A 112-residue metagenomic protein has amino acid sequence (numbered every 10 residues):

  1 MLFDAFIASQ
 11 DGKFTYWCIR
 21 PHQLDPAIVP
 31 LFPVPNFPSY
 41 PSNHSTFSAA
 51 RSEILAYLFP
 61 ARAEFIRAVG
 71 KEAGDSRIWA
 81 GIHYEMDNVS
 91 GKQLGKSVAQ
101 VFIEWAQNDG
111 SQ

Functional and structural regions predicted by a protein language model:
M1-Q112: Hydrophobic alpha-helical bundle signature of multipass membrane enzymes
